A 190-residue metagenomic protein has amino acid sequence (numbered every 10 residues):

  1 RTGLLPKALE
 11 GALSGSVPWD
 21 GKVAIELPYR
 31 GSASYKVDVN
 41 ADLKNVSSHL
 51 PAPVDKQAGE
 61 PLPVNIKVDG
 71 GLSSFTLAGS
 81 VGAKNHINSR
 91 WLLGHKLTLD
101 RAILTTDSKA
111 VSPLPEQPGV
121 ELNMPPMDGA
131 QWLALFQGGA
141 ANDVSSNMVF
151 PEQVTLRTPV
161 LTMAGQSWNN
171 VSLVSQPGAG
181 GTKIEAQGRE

Functional and structural regions predicted by a protein language model:
R1-L77, R90-E190: Membrane-proximal interfacial segments on either side of biological membranes
G82-H86, E190: Glycine-centered tight beta-turn/hairpin loop motif at sheet-sheet or coil-to-beta transitions
